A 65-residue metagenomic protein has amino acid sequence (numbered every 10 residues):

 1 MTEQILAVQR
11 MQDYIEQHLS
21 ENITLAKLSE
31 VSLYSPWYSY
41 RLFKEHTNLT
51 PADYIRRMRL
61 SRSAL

Functional and structural regions predicted by a protein language model:
M1-I23, R56-L65: A short, Lys/Arg-enriched amphipathic alpha-helix from helix-turn-helix/homeodomain DNA-binding modules
N22-M58: Basic/polar phosphate-binding segments, predominantly the helix-turn-helix DNA-binding elements of transcriptional
